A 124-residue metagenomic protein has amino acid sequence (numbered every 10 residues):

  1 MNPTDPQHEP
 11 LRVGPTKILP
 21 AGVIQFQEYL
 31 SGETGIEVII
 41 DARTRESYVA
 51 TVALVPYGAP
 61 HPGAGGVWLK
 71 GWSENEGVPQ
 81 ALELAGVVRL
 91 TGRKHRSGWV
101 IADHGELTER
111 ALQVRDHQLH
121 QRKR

Functional and structural regions predicted by a protein language model:
M1-N2, H120-R124: Short intrinsically disordered terminal tails
N2-G58: Short alpha-helical segments that sit at the start of domains
E9-Y29, G58-G65, K70-G77, W99-I101 (+1 more regions): Protease-labile, long low-complexity intrinsically disordered regions enriched in Pro/Ser/Thr
D41-G86: Acidic, aromatic-enriched beta-alpha/helix-loop junctions
W72-R122: Short, compact, well-ordered microdomains
